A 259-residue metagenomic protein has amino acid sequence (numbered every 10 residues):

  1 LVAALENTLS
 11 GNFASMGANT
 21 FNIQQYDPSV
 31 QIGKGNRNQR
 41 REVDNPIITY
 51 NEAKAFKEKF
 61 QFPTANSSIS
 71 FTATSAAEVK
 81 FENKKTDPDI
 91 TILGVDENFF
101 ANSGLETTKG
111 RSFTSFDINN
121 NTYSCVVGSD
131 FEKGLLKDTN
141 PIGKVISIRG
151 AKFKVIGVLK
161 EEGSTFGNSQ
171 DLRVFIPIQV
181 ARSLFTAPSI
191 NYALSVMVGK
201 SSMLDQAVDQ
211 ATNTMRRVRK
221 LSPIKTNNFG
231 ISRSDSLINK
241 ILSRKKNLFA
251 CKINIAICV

Functional and structural regions predicted by a protein language model:
L1-V2, E6, F249-V259: Transmembrane alpha-helical interface segments in multi-pass membrane proteins
A3-D89, N98, R182-S183, Q206: Hydrophobic, regular-secondary-structure patches
T8-L9, E52, F131, P177-V180 (+3 more regions): Hydrophobic alpha-helical segments typical of transmembrane helices and their membrane-interface/capping positions
G11-N12, I90, K144, F229: Residue-level detector of beta-strand structural context in well-folded domains
I23-P28, S70-T72, V95, I156-E161 (+2 more regions): Generic beta-structure capping elements
G33-K34, V79-K80, F166-G167, L237 (+1 more regions): Short, well-ordered secondary-structure micro-motifs
T91-L93, E97-D117, N121-I224: Mid-to-C-terminal secondary-structure elements that act as membrane-proximal/extracytoplasmic interface segments
S195-M197, V208-A211, S222-A256: Peri-transmembrane interface segments
